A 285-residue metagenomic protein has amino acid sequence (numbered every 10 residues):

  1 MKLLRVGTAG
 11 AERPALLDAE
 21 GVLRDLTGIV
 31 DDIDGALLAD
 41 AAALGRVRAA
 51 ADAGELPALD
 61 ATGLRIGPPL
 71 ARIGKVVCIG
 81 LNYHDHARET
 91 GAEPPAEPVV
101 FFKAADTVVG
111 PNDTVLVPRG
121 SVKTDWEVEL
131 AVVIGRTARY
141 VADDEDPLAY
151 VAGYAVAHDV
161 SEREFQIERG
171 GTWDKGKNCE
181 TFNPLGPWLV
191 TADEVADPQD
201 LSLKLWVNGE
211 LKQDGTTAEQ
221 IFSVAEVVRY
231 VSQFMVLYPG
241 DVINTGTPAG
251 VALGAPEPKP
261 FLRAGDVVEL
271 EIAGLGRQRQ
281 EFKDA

Functional and structural regions predicted by a protein language model:
M1-P98, K204, V267-E269: N-terminal non-catalytic cap/leader segment that marks the start of a structured domain
K2, G74-V77, E97-V99, D113-V115 (+2 more regions): Generic beta-strand structural signal
L4, I66-P68, R88-G91, V115-T124 (+5 more regions): A generic local secondary-structure boundary/capping motif
R5-G10, R48, P57-D60, L64 (+3 more regions): Catalytic-pocket segment enriched in acidic/His residues
P94-P111, T124-W126, L262-G274: Structural signature of FAD isoalloxazine-binding scaffolds in flavoprotein oxidoreductases
K103-A105, N112, R119, W126-L130 (+4 more regions): Short, structured patches in soluble enzyme cores that scaffold and shape functional sites
I134, A142-A157: RNA pseudouridine synthases
